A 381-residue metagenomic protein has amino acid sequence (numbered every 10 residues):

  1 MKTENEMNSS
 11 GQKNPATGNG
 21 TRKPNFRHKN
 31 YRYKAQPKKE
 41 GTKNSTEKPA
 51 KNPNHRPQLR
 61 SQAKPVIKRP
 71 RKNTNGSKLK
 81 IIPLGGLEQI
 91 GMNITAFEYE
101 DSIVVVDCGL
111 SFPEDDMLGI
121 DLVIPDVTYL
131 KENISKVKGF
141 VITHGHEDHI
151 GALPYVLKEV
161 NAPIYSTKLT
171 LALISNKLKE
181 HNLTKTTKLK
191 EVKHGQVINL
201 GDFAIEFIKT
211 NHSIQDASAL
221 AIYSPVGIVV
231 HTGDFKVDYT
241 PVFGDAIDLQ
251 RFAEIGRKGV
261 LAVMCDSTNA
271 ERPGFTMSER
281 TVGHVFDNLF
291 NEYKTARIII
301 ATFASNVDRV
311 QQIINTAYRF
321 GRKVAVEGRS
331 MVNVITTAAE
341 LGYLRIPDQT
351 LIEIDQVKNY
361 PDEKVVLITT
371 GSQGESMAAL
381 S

Functional and structural regions predicted by a protein language model:
M1-N75: Intrinsically disordered, low-complexity RNA-associated tracts
N54-V141, H146-Y360, S372-S381: His/Asp/Glu-rich metal-coordinating catalytic cores of metallo-dependent phosphodiesterases/hydrolases acting on
E363-V365: Short, surface-exposed beta-edge/turn micro-motifs
I368-T369: Short beta-strand segments
